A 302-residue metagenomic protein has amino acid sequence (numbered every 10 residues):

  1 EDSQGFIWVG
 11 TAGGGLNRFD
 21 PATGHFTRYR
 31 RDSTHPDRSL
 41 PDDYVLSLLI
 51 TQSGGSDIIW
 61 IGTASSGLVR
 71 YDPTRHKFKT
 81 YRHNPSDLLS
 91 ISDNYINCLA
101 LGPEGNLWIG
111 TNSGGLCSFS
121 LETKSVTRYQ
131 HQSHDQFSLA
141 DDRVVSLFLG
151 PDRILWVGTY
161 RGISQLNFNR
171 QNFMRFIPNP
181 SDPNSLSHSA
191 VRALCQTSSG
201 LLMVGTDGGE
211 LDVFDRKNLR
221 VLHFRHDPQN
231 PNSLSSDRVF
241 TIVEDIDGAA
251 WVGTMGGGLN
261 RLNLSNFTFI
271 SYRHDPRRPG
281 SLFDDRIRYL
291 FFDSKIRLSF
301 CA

Functional and structural regions predicted by a protein language model:
E1-A302: Carboxylate-rich, polar loop motifs that coordinate divalent cations or form catalytic acidic clusters
